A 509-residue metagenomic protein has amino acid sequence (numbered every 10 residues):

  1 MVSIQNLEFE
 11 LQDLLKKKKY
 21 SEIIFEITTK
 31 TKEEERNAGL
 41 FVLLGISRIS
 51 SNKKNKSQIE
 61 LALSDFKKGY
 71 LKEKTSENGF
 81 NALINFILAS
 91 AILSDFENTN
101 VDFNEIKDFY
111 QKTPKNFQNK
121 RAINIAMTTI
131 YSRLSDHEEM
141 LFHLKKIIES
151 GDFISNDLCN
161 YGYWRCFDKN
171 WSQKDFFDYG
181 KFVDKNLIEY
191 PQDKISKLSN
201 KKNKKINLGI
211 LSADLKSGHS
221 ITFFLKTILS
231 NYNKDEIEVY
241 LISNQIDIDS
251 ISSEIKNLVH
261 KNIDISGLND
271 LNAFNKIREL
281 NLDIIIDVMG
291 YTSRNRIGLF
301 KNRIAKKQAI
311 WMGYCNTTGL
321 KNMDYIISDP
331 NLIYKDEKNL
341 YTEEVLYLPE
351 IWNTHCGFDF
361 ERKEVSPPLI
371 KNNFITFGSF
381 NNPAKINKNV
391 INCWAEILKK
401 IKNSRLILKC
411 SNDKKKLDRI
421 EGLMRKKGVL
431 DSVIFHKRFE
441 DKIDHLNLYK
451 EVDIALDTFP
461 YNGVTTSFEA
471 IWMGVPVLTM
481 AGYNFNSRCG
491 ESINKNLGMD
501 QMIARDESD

Functional and structural regions predicted by a protein language model:
M1-F374, N382, N392, K426-V429 (+5 more regions): Alpha-helical solenoid repeat scaffolds of the TPR/TPR-like class and their adjacent stem/linker regions that mediate
E35, E236-E238, A395-K426, L430-D431: A conserved nucleotide-sugar
K226, D249-S252, I391, K414-E421 (+1 more regions): Short, surface-exposed alpha-helical segments at coil->helix boundaries
I242, K409, M480: The conserved SAM/SAH-binding core of class I Rossmann-like methyltransferase domains, concentrating on the hydrophobic
A384-K388: A short, basic/aromatic alpha-helical/loop segment that forms part of the nucleotidyl-sugar donor-binding site
I454, T458-D509: Catalytic binding pocket for nucleotide-activated donors in carbohydrate/polymer assembly enzymes
